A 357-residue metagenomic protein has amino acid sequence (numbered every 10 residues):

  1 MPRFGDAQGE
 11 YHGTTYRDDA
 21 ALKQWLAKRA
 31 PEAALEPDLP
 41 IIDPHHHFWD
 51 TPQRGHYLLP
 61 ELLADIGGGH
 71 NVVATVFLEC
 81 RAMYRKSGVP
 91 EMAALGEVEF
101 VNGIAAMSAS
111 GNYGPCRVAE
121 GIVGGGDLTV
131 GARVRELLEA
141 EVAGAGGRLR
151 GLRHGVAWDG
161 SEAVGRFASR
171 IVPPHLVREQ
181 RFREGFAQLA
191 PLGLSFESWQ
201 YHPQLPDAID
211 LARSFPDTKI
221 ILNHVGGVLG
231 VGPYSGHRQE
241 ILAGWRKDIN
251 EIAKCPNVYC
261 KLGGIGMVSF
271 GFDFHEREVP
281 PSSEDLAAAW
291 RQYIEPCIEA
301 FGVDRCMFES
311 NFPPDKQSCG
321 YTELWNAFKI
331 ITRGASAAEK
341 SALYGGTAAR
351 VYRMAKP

Functional and structural regions predicted by a protein language model:
M1-P40, Y57-D65, V73-A74, Q292-M307 (+1 more regions): Mid-to-C-terminal alpha-helical segments outside catalytic/metal-binding sites
P2-L192, A212, G232-G236, A243: Mid-domain alpha/beta scaffold segments of enzyme catalytic cores
F4, Q8, H12-G13, D18 (+4 more regions): Catalytic pocket-lining loop regions of alpha/beta-barrel enzymes, especially the amidohydrolase/enolase/GH5 lineages
W25, W49, F77, F100 (+7 more regions): Tryptophan-centric aromatic hotspots in well-structured domains and transmembrane helices
I42-P44, L78, V123, R153 (+3 more regions): Active-site neighborhood of phospho(di)ester-bond hydrolases with catalytic His/Asp-centered motifs
H47-W49, C80-M83, D127-V130, A157-D159 (+5 more regions): Short, solvent-exposed loop/turn segments at secondary-structure junctions
R153-V156, L222-L229, E339-G346: A generic structural motif
